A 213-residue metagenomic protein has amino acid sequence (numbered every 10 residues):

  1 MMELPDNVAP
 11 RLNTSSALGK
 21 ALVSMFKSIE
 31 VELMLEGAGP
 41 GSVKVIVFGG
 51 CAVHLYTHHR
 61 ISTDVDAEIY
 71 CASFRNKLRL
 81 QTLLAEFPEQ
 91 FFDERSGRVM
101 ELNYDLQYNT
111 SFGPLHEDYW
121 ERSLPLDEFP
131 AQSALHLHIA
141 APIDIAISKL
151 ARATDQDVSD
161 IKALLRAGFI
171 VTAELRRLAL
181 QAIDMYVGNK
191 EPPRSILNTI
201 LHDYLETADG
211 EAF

Functional and structural regions predicted by a protein language model:
M1-F213: Compositionally biased terminal segments of proteins
